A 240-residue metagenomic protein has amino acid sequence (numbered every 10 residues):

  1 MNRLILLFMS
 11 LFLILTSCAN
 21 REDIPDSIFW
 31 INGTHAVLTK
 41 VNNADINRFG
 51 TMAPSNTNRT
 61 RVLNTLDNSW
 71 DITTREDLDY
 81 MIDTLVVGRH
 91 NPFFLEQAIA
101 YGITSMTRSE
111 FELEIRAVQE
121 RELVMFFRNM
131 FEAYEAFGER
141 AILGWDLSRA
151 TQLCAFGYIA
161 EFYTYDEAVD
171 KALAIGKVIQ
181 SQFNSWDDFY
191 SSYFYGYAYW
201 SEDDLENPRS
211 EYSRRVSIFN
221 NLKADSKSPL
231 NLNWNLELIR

Functional and structural regions predicted by a protein language model:
N2-M9: Sec-dependent signal peptide recognition, specifically the positively charged N-region followed immediately by
L15-S17: C-terminal motif of bacterial Sec signal peptides marking the signal peptidase cleavage site
A19-Y165, V169-R240: Polar/charged low-complexity regulatory segments
